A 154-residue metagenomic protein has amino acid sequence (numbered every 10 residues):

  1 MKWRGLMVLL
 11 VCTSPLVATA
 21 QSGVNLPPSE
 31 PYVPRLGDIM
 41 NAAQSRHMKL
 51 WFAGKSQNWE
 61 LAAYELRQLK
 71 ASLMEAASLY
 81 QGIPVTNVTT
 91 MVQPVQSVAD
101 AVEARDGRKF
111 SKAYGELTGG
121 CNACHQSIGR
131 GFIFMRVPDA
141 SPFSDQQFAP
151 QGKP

Functional and structural regions predicted by a protein language model:
M1-M7: Bacterial N-terminal signal peptides that target proteins for export
L10-T19: Hydrophobic h-region of N-terminal signal peptides that target proteins for export in Gram-negative bacteria
Q21-E60, A149-P154: Immediate post-signal-peptide N-terminus of mature secreted/exported proteins
K55, W59-A63, V88-M91, V95-L117: Amphipathic, charged alpha-helical scaffolds that flank and support histidine-based chemistry in signaling
S72-T89: Short, solvent-exposed, charged loop/turn and helix-capping segments that join or cap alpha-helices on peripheral
L117-I128: The canonical Cys-X-X-Cys-His
M135-D145: Short cysteine/histidine-rich metal-coordination sites, predominantly Zn2+-binding motifs
